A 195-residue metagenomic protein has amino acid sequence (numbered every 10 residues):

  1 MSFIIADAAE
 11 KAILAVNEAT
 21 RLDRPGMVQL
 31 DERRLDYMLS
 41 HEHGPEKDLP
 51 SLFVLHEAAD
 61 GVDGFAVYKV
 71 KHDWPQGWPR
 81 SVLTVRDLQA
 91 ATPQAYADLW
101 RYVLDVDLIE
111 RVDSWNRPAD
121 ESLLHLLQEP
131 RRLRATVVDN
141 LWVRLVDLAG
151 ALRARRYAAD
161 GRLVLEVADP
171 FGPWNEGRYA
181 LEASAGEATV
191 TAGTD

Functional and structural regions predicted by a protein language model:
S2-D195: Intrinsically disordered, low-complexity, positively biased terminal segments
